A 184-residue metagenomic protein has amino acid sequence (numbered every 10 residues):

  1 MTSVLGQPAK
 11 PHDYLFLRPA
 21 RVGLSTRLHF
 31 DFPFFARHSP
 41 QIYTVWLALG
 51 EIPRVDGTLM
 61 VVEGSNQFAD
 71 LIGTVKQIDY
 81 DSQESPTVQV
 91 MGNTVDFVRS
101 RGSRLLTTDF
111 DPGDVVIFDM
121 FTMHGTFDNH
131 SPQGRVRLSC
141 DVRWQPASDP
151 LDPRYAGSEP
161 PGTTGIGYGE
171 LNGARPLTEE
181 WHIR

Functional and structural regions predicted by a protein language model:
M1, A36, P40, T44-A48 (+6 more regions): Catalytic cores of transferase enzymes with a strong primary signal for eukaryotic protein kinases
M1-V61, N66-Q67: Conserved double-stranded beta-helix
T2-A9, T107-D111, H182-R184: N-terminal auxiliary "cap/dimerization" subdomain that precedes the catalytic jelly-roll/cupin core of mononuclear
F30-D31, V90-G102, S131-G134, R154-E159: Short, surface-exposed loop/helix-turn segments at secondary-structure junctions that function as lids/hinges flanking
F34-S39, E51, T107-D109, D114 (+1 more regions): A general structural signal for short secondary-structure junctions and capping/turn motifs
G50, D81-E84, R135, G162: Juxtamembrane helix-loop transition sites at the ends of transmembrane segments in multi-pass membrane proteins
R54-M123: Double-stranded beta-helix
G73-Q77, P112-I117, F121-R184: Non-heme Fe(II)/2-oxoglutarate
